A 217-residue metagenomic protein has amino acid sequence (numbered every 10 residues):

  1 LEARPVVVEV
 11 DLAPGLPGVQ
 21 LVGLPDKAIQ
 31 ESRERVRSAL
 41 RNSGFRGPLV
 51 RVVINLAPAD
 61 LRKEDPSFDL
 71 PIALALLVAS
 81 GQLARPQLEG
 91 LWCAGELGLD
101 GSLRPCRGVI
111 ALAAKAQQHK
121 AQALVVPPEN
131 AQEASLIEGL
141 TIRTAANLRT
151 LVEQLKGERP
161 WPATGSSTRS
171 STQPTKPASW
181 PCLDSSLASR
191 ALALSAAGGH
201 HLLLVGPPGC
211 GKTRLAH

Functional and structural regions predicted by a protein language model:
L1-R214: Peripheral, non-AAA+ core regions of ATP-driven protein-machinery
H217: A conserved segment at the C-terminal end of the G1
